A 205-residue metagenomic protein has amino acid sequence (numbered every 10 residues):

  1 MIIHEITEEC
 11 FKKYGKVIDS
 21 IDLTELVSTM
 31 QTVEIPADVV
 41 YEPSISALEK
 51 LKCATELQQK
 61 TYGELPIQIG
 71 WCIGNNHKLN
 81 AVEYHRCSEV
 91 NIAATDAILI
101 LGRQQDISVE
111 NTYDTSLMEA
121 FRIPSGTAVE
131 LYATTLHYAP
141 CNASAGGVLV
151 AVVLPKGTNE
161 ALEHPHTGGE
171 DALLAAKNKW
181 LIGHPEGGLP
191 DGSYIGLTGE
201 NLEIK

Functional and structural regions predicted by a protein language model:
M1-S125, Y138-K205: Active-site region of the double-stranded beta-helix
L131: Aromatic-residue-lined binding/catalytic grooves and analogous aromatic/hydrophobic interfacial grooves in multimeric
